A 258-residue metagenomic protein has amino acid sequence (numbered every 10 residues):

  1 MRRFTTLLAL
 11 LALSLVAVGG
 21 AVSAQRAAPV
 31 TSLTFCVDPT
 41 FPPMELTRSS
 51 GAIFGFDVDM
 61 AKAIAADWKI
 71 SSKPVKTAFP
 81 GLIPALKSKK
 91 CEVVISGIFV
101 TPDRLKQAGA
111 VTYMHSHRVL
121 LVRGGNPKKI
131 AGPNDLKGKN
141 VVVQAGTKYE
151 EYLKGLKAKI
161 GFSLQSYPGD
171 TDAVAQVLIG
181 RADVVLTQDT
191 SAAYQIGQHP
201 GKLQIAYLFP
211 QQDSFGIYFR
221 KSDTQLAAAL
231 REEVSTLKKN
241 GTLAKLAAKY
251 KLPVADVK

Functional and structural regions predicted by a protein language model:
V22-A52, K128-K129, N134-N140: Immediate post-signal peptide segment of exported/extracytoplasmic ligand-binding proteins
C36-F41, V75-P80, K89-T101, S116 (+5 more regions): Beta->alpha turn/N-cap motifs
P39, H115-V122, D189, A193-S235 (+1 more regions): Periplasmic-binding protein-like
E45-T47, A61-I70, Y149-Y167, I196-P200 (+1 more regions): Ligand-binding cleft/hinge of the Venus flytrap
V58, K73-P84, K128, L164-I179 (+1 more regions): Short helix-initiation/N-cap motifs at beta->coil->alpha
V58-D67, G124-P127, N134, K139-N140 (+2 more regions): Extended ligand-binding regions for polar small-molecule ligands
K62, A66, S71-D135, L203-Q204 (+1 more regions): Acidic, polar ligand-binding/catalytic clefts
G81, G97-K106, K154-G155, Q176-Q211: A ligand-binding cleft/hinge motif common to bilobed small-molecule-binding domains
